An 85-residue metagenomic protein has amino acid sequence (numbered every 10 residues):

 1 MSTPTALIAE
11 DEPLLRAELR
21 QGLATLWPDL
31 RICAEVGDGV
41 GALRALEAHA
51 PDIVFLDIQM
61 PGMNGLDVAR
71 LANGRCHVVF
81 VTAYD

Functional and structural regions predicted by a protein language model:
M1-L7: Non-catalytic signal-transmission and effector/linker regions of two-component phosphorelay proteins
E10: Conserved acidic carboxylate
L14-T25: Amphipathic alpha1 helix at the N-terminus of the CheY-like receiver
R20, E35-I53: Acidic, metal-coordinating helix/loop segments flanking the phosphotransfer/catalytic sites of two-component signaling
W27, E47-A50, R70-C76: Conserved phosphotransfer cores of two-component systems
D38, N64-D67: Acidic catalytic/metal-coordinating carboxylates
P51, I58-M60: Receiver (REC) domain active-site loop signature in two-component systems and cognate sites in sensor histidine kinases
R75-D85: A short, hydrophobic beta-strand element within the central beta-sheet of small alpha/beta folds
